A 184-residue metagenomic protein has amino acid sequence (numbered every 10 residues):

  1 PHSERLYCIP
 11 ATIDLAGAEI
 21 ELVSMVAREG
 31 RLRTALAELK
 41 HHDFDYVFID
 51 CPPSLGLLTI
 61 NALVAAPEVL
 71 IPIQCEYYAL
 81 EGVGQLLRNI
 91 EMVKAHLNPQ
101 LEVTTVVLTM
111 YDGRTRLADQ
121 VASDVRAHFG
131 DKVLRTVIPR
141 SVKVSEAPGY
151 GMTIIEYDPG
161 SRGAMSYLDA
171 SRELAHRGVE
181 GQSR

Functional and structural regions predicted by a protein language model:
P1-H42, L97, A147-Y150, I154: P-loop/Walker-type NTP enzyme "switch/lid" segment
A11, T136, R140, P159: Active-site donor-binding loop signature of nucleotide-sugar glycosyltransferases
R31, G82-Q85, S166: Charged catalytic carboxylate motif
A37-V142: Conserved catalytic-core segment of NTP-binding enzymes
P148-D169: C-terminal boundary of histidine-terminating zinc-finger modules
D169-G181: C-terminal alpha-helix
